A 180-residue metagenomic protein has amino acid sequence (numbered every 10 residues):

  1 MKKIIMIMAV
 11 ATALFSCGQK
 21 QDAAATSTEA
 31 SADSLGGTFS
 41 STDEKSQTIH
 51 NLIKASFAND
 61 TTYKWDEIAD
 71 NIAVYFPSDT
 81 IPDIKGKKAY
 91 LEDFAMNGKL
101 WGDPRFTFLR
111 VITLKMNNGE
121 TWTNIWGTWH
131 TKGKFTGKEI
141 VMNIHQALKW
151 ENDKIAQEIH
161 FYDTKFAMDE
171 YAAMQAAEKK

Functional and structural regions predicted by a protein language model:
M1-I4, G18-Q19: Positively charged n-region of N-terminal signal peptides that target proteins for export
I5-A9: Sec-dependent signal peptide hydrophobic core
A13-S16: C-terminal motif of bacterial Sec signal peptides marking the signal peptidase cleavage site
G18-A58, E178-K179: Short, low-complexity N-terminal intrinsically disordered segments enriched in polar/charged residues
T62-K115, T121: A solvent-exposed, acidic/Ser-Thr-rich amphipathic alpha-helical stretch
D66-I68, G119-E120, L148-A156: Short, solvent-exposed coil/turn segments at beta-strand boundaries
W126-N152: Exposed beta-sheet edge and beta->alpha loop/turn motif
Q157-K180: Low-complexity, intrinsically disordered terminal/linker segments enriched in charged and Gly/Pro repeats
